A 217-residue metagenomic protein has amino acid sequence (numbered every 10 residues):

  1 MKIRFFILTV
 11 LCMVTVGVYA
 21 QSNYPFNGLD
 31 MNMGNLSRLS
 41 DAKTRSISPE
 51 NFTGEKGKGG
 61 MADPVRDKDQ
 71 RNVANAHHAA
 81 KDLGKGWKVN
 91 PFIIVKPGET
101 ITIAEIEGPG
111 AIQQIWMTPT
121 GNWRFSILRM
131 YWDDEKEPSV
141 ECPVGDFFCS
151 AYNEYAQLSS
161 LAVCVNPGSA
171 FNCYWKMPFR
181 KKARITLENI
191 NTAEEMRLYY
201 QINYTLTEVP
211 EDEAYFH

Functional and structural regions predicted by a protein language model:
M1-I3: N-terminal secretory signal peptides that target proteins for export/translocation
F5-V14: Sec-dependent N-terminal signal peptides
V16-A20: Sec/Tat signal peptide C-region and signal peptidase I cleavage site
Q21-H217: Beta-strand-centric surfaces of beta-sandwich/beta-rich domains
